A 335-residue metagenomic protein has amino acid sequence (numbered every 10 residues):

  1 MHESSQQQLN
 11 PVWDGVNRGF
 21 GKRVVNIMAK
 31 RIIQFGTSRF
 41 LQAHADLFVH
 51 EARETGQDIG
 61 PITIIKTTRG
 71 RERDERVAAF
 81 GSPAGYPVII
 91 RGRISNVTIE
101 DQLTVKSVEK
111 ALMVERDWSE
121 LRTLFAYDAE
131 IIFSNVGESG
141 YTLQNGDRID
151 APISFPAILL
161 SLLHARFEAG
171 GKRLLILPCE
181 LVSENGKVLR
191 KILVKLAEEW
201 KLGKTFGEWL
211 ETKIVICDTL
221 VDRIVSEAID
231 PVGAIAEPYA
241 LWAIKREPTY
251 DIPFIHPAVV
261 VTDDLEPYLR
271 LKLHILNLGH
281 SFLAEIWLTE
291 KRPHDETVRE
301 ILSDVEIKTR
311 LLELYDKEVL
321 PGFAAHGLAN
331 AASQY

Functional and structural regions predicted by a protein language model:
S5, L9-Y335: Substrate/ligand-engaging "lid" and interaction regions
